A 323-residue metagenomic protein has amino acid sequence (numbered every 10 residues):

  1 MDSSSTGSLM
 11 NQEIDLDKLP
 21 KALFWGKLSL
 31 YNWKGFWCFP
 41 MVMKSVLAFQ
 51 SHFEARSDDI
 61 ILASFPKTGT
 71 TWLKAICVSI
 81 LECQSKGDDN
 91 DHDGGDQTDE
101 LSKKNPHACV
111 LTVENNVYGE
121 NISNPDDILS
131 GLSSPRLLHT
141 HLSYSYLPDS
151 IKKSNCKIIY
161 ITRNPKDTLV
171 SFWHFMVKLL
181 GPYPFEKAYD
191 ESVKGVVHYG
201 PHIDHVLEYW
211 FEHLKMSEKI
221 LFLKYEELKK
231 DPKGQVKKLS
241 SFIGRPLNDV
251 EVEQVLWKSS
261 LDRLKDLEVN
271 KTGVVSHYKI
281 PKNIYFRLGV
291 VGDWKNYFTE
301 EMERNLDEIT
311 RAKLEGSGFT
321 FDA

Functional and structural regions predicted by a protein language model:
M1-L223, V269-A323: PAPS-dependent sulfotransferase catalytic domain
T71-C83, L223-L247, V255: PAPS/PAP-binding and catalytic site of the sulfotransferase fold
S143, L228, L261: Short, internal active-site loops enriched in acidic
K166, M176, H202, K215 (+2 more regions): Conserved C-terminal subdomain of P-loop nucleotide-binding cores
F242, P246, K258, I309-G316: Hydrophobic alpha-helical segments
V250-W257, G318-A323: Short, flexible loop/turn segments with low-complexity composition
E253-L264, E303: C-terminal anion-handling pockets and recognition modules
